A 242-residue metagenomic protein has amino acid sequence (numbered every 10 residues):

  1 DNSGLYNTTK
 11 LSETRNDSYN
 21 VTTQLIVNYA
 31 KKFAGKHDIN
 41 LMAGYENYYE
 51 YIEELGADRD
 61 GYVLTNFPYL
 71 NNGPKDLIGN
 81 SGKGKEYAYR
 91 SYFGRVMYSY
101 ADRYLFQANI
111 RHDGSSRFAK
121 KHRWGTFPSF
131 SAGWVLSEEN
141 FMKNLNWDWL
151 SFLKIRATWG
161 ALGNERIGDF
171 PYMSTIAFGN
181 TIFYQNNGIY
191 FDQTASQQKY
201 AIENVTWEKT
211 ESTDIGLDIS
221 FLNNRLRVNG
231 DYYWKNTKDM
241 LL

Functional and structural regions predicted by a protein language model:
D1, L5-L242: Extracellular/periplasmic, surface-exposed regions of secreted and cell-surface proteins
